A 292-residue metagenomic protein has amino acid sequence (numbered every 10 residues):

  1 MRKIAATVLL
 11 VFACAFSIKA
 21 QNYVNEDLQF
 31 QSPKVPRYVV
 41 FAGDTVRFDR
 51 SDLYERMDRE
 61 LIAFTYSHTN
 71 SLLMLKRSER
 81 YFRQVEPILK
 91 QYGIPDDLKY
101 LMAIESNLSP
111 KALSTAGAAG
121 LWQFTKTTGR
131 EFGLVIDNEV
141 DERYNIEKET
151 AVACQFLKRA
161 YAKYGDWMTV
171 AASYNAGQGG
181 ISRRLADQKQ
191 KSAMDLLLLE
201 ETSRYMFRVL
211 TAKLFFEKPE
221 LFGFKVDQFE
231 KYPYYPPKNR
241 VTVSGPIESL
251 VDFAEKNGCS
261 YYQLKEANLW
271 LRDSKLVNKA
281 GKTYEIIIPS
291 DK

Functional and structural regions predicted by a protein language model:
M1-I4, F16-Y92: An acidic, Gly/Ser/Thr/Pro-rich helix-cap/linker signature
T7-A15: Bacterial N-terminal signal peptides
S67, S71-F82, Q91-I94, S114-W122 (+5 more regions): Solvent-exposed, acidic/flexible segments
I94-K111, V170-N175, L264-A267: Short, functionally critical alpha-helical segments immediately adjacent to catalytic or ligand/cofactor-binding
A116-N138, T150-V152, L157, R184: Substrate-binding/active-site groove segments that recognize and process beta-1,4-linked N-acetyl-hexosamine
L157-R184: Catalytic and binding regions of secreted/periplasmic enzymes and modules that target cell-wall glycans
F229-G258, K282: Primarily a LysM-type cell-wall glycan-binding module
Q263-K292: Extracellular LysM carbohydrate-binding repeats and other cell-envelope/extracellular binding modules
